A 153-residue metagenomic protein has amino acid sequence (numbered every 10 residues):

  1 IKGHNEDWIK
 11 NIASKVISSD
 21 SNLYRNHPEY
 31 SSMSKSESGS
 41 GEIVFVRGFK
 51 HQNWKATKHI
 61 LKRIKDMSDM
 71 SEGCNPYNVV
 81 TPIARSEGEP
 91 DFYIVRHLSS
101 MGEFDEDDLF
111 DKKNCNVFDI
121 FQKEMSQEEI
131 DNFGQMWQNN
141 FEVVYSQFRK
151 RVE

Functional and structural regions predicted by a protein language model:
I1-E153: Short S/T/G/P-rich N-terminal loop/turn motif that feeds into the first structured element of a domain
